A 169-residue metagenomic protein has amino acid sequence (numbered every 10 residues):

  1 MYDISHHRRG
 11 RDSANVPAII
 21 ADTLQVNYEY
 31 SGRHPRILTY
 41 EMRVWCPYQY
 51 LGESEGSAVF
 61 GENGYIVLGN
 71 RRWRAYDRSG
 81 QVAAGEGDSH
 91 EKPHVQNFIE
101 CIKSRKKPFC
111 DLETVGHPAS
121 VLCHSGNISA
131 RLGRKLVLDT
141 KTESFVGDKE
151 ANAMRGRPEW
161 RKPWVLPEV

Functional and structural regions predicted by a protein language model:
M1-V169: Contiguous beta-strand/loop segments that form the cofactor/metal-binding neighborhood of enzyme cores
